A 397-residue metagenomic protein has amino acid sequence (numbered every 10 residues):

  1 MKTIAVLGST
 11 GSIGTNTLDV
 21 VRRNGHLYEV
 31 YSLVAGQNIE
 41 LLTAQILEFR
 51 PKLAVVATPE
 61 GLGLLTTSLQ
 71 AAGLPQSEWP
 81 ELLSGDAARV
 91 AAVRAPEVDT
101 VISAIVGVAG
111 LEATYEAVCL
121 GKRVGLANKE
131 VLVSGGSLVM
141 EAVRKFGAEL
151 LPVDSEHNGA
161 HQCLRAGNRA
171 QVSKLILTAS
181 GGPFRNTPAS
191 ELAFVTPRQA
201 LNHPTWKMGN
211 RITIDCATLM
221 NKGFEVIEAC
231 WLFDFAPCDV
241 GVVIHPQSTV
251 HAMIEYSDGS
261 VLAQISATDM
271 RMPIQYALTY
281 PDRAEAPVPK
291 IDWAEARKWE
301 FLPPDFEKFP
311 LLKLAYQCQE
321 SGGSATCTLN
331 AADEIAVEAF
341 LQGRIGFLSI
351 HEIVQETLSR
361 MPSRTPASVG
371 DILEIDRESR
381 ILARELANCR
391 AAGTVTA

Functional and structural regions predicted by a protein language model:
M1-A397: Catalytic, metal-anchored helix/loop core of enzyme active sites in primary metabolism
